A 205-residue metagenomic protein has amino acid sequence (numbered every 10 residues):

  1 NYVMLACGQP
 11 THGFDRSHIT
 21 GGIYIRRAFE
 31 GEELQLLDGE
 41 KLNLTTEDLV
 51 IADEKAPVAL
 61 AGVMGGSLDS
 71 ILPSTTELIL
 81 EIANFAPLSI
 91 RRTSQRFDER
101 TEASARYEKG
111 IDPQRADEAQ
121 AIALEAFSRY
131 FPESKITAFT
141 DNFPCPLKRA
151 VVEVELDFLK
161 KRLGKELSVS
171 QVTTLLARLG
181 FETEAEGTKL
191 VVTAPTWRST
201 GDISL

Functional and structural regions predicted by a protein language model:
N1-L205: RNA/tRNA-interacting regions in translation and RNA-turnover enzymes
